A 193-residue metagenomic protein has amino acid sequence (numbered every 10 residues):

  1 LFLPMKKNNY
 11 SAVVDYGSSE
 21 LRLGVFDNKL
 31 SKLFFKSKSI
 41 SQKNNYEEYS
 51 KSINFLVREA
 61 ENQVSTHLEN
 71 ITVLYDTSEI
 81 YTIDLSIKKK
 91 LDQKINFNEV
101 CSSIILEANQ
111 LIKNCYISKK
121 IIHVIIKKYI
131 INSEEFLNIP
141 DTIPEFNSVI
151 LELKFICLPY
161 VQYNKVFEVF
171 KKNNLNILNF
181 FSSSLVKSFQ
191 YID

Functional and structural regions predicted by a protein language model:
L1-E20, G24, N28-N70, Y75-D193: Nucleotide/phosphate-binding catalytic cleft detector across ATP-hydrolyzing and phosphate-transferring enzymes
